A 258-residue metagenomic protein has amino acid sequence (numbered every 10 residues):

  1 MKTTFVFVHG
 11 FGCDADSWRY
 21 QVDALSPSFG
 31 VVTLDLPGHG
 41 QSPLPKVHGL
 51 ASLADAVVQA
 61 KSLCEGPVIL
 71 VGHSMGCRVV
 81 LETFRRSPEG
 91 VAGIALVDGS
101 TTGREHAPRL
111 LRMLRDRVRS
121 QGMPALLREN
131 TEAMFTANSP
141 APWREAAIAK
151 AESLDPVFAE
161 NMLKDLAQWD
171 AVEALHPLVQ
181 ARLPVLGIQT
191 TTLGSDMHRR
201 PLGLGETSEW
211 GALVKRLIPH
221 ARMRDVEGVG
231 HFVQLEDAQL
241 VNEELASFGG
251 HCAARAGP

Functional and structural regions predicted by a protein language model:
K2-G10: Short beta-strand element of the alpha/beta-hydrolase
G10-C13, S74: Active-site glycine-rich loops that stabilize anionic/oxyanionic intermediates across multiple enzyme folds
Y20-D23, V32-V71, M75, R85 (+1 more regions): Active-site loop/oxyanion-hole signature of alpha/beta-hydrolase fold enzymes
L81, R85-R86, G90-G122: Flexible "cap/lid" loop of the alpha/beta hydrolase fold
E105-A107, M123-V179: Conserved alpha/beta-hydrolase catalytic His-Asp/Glu region
V179-V229: Conserved loop-alpha-helix segment in the C-terminal half of the alpha/beta-hydrolase fold that carries the catalytic
M223-A238, N242: Catalytic histidine-centered segment of alpha/beta-hydrolase-like enzymes
